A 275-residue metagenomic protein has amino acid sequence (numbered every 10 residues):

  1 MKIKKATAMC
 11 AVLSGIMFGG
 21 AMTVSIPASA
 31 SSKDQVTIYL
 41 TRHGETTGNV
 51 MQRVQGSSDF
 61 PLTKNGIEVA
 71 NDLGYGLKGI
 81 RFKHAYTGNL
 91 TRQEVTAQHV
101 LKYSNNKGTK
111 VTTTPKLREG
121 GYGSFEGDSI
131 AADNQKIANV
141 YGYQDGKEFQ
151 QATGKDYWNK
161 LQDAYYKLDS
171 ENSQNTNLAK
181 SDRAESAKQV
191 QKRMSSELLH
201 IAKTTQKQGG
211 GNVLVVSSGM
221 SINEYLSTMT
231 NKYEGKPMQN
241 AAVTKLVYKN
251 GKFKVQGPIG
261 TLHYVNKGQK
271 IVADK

Functional and structural regions predicted by a protein language model:
K2-K4, V12, M22-F82, L90 (+5 more regions): An N-terminal RHG(E/S)-centered segment typical of histidine phosphatases
A8-F18: Hydrophobic helical h-region of N-terminal Sec-dependent signal peptides in bacterial secretory/periplasmic proteins
S31-V36, Y122-A131, G209-G211, N223-K275: Acidic, low-complexity terminal tails and accessory targeting/binding regions of phosphate-metabolizing enzymes
G44-T47, T91-Q93, L117-G121, M220-I222 (+2 more regions): Solvent-exposed loop/turn segments at secondary-structure junctions within structured extracellular/periplasmic domains
K64-N71, Y75, E94-Q98, K188 (+2 more regions): Solvent-exposed, polar/charged alpha-helical surfaces in well-ordered, non-transmembrane soluble domains, broadly
G74-N159, G235, Q239: Phosphate-coordination/substrate-recognition cap region in phosphate-metabolizing enzymes
Y141-Q189: Short glycine/proline- and acidic residue-enriched helix-loop micro-motifs that form flexible lids or anion-recognition
D182-G235, N240: Extended, basic/helix-rich recognition subdomains
